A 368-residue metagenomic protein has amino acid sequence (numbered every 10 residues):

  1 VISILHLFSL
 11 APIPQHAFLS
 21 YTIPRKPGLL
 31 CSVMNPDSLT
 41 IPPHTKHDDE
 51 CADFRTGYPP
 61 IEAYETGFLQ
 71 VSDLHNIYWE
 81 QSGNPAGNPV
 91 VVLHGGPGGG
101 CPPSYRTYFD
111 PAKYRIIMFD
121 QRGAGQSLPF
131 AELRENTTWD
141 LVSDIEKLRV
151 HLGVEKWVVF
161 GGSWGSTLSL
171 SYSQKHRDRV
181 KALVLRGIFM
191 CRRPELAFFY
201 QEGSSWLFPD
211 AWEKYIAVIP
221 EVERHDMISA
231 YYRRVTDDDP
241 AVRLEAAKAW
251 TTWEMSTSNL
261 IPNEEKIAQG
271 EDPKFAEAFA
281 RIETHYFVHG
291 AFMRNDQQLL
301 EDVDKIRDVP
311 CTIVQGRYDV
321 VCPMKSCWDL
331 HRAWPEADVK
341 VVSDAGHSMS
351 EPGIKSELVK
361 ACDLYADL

Functional and structural regions predicted by a protein language model:
R55-N76: N-terminal cap/lid segment of alpha/beta-hydrolase-fold proteins
S72-P129: Conserved HGGG/HGGXW glycine-rich cap/lid loop of the alpha/beta-hydrolase fold
D140-W157: Conserved acidic catalytic loop of the alpha/beta-hydrolase fold
E155-P194: Conserved hydrolase catalytic core segment
V180-S229: A catalytic-pocket lid/entrance helix-loop region that shapes and gates access to the active site across common
I306, I313-Q315: Short beta-strand/loop motif that positions the catalytic acidic residue of the alpha/beta-hydrolase fold
V320-S326: Conserved alpha/beta-hydrolase "acid-adjacent" motif
A337-L368: Catalytic active-site module of serine/aspartate enzymes centered on a nucleophile-bearing elbow/loop
